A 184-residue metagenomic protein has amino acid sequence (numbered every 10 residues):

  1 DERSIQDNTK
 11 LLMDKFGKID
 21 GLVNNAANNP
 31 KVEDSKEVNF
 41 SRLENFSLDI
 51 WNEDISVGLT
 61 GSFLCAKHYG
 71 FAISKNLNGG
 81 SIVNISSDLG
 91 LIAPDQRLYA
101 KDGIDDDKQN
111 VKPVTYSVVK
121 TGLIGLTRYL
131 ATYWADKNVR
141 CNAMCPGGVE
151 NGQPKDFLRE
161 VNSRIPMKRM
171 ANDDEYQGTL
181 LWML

Functional and structural regions predicted by a protein language model:
E2-G17, N39: Conserved amphipathic alpha-helix within the SDR
N8, S117, T121-G125, D136 (+2 more regions): C-terminal helical subdomain
K10, A27, L48, E53-L77 (+4 more regions): Amphipathic alpha-helical dimer-interface segment in Rossmann-like NAD(P)H-dependent oxidoreductases
L11-N24, P30, S47, L77-G79 (+1 more regions): A glycine-rich helix->loop->beta "capping" turn within Rossmann-like NAD(P)(H)-dependent oxidoreductase domains
D20, N39-F63, V83, Y116-V118 (+3 more regions): Catalytic Tyr-X3-Lys loop
N24-A27, G58, N78-S87, R140-C145 (+1 more regions): Structural signature of the Rossmann-like NAD(P)-dependent dehydrogenase/reductase core
N25-N39: Conserved NAD(P)H cofactor-binding loop of Rossmann-fold oxidoreductase domains
N28, F40-L48, V83-D136, V149: Catalytic loop of short-chain dehydrogenase/reductase
